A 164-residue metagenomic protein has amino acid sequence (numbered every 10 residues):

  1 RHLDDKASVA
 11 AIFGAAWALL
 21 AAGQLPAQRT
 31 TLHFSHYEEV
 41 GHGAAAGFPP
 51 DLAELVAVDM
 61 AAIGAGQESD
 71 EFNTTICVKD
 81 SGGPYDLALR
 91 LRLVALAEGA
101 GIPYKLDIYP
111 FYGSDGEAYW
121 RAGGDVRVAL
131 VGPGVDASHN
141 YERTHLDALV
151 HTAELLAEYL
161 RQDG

Functional and structural regions predicted by a protein language model:
R1-K79, Y112, G116: Acidic/histidine-rich catalytic neighborhood of metal-dependent amide-processing enzymes
T75-D163: Active-site-adjacent substrate-binding region of metalloamidase/peptidase-like peptide-processing proteins
